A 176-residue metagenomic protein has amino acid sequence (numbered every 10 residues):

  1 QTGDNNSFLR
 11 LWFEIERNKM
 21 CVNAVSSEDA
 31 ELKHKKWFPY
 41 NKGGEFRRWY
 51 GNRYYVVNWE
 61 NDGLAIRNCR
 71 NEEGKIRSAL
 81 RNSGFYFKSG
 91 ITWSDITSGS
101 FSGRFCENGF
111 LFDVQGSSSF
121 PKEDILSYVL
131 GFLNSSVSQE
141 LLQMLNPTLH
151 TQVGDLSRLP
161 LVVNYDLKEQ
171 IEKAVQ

Functional and structural regions predicted by a protein language model:
Q1-K173: Polybasic, glycine- and aromatic-enriched phosphate-binding surface used to engage nucleic acids
